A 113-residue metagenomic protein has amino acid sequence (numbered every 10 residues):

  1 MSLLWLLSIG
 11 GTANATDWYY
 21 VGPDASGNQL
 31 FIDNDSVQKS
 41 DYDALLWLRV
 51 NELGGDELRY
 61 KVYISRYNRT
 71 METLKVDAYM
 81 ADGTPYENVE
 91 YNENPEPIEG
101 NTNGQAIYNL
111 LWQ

Functional and structural regions predicted by a protein language model:
L4-T12: C-terminal segment of classical bacterial N-terminal signal peptides
G11-Q113: N-terminal secretory-pathway/extracellular module detecting exported/lumenal segments and adjacent signal-anchor/first
